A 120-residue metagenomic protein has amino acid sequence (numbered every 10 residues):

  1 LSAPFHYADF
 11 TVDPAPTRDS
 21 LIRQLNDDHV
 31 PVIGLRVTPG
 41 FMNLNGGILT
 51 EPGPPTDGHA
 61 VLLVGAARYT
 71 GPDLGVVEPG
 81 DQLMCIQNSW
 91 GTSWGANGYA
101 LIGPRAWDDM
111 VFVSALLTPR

Functional and structural regions predicted by a protein language model:
L1-Q87, T92-R120: Predominantly the structural core of cysteine protease catalytic domains
